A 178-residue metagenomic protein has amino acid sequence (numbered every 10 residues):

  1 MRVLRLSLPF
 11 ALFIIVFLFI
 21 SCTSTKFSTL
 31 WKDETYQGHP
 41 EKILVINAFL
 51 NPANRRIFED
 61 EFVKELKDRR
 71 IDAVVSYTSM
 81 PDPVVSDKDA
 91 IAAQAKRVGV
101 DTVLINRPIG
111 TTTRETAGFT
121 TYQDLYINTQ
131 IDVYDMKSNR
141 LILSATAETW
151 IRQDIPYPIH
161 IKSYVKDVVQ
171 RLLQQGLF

Functional and structural regions predicted by a protein language model:
M1-C22: Sec-dependent bacterial lipoprotein signal peptides
A11-I14, Q37, E65, Q123: A generic structural signal for short, solvent-exposed coil/turn residues that cap or connect secondary-structure
S21-M80, A90-V100, Q174-F178: A structural "domain/chain start" motif
T23-K42, T121-N128, D132-F178: C-terminal/domain-edge helix-coil "capping" segments
F49-D60, D82-D89, N128, D154-S163: Soluble non-cytosolic domains of exported or imported proteins
L50-A53, S79-P83, I109-T113, E148-R152: Solvent-exposed loop/turn segments at secondary-structure junctions within structured extracellular/periplasmic domains
S86-R140: Surface-exposed short loop/turn segments
